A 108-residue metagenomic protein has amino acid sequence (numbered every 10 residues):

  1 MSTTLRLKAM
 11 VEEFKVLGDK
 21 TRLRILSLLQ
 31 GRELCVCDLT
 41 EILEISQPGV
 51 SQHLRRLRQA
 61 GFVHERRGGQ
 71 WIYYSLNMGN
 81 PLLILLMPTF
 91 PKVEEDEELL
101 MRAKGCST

Functional and structural regions predicted by a protein language model:
M1, L5-M10, V50, A60: Short leucine-rich amphipathic alpha-helices used at interfaces
S2-K8, G79-T108: Amphipathic alpha-helical dimerization/coiled-coil segments that flank or bridge DNA-binding/regulatory modules
K8-P48, G68-P81: N-terminal helix-turn-helix DNA-binding core of bacterial DNA-binding proteins
E13, P48-H53, K92-V93: Catalytic cores of transferase enzymes with a strong primary signal for eukaryotic protein kinases
E33, E44, L54, D96-R102: Contiguous, function-dense segments enriched for cysteine-driven chemistry and partner/ligand-binding capacity
E41, Q52, R58-Q59: Alpha-helical residues within the helix-turn-helix
